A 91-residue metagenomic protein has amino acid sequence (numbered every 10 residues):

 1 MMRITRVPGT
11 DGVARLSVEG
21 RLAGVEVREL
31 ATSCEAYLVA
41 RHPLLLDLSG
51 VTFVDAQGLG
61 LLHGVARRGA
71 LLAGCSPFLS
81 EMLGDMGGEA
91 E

Functional and structural regions predicted by a protein language model:
M1-E91: STAS-like cytosolic regulatory interaction modules
